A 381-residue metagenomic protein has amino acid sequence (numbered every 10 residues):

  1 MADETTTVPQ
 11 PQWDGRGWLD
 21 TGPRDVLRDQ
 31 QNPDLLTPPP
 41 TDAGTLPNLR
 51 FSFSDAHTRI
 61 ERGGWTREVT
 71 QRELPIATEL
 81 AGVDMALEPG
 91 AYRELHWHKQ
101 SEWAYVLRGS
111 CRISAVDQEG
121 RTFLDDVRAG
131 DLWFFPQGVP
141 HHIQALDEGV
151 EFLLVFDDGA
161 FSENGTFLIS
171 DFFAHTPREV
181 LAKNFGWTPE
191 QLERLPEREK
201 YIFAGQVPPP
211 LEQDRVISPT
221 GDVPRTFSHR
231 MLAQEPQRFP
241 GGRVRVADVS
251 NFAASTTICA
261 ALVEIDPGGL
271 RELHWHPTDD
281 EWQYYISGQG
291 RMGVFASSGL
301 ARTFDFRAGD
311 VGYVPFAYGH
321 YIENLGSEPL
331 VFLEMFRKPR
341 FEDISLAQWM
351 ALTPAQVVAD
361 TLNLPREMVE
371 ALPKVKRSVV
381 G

Functional and structural regions predicted by a protein language model:
A2-A81, V180-L262, E272, N363-G381: A short, N-terminal "cap"/entry segment at the start of jelly-roll beta-barrel domains of the cupin/DSBH fold
L87, W103, D117-G138, I265 (+2 more regions): Short acidic-glycine-tyrosine-enriched beta hairpin
P89-A91, W97-E119, P267-L270, H276-S297: Glycine- and acidic-residue-biased ligand/ion/polar-headgroup-sensing regions
A91-E94, R112, D131-W133, Q137-H142 (+4 more regions): Histidine-centered metal-chelating micro-motifs
R93-H98, L124, Q144-A145, E272-P277 (+3 more regions): Short histidine-centered beta-strand/loop micro-motifs that create catalytic or ligand/metal-coordination sites
L95-H96, A115-V116, L124, L154 (+6 more regions): Intrinsically disordered, low-complexity regions enriched in proline, serine, glycine and charged residues
R128-A129, Q137-E163, D280, R307-A308 (+1 more regions): Ligand-binding loop in jelly-roll beta-barrel domains
E151-L195, E328-A371: A contiguous, mid-protein "functional segment" used to position or interact with cofactors/ions or partner subunits
